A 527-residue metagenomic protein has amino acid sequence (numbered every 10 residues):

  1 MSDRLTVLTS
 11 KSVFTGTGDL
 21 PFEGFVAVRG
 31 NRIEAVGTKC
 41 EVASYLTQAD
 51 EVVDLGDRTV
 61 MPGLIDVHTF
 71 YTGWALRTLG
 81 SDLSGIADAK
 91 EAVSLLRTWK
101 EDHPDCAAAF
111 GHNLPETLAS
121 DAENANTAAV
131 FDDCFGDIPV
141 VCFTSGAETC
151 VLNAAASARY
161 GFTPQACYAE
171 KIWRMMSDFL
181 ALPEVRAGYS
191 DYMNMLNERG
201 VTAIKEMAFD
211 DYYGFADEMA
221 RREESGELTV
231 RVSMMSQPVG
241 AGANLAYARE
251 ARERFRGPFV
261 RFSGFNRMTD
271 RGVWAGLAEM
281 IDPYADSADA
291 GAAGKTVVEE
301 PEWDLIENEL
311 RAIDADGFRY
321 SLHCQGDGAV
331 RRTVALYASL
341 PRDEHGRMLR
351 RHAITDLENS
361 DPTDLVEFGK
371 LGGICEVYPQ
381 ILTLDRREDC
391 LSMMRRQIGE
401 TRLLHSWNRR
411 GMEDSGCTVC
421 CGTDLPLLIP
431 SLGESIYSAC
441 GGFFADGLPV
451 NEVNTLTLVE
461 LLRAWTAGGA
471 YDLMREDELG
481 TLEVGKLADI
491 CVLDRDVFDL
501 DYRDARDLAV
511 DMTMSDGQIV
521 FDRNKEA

Functional and structural regions predicted by a protein language model:
D3-T9, F14, G18-Y247, G272-D282 (+5 more regions): Divalent metal-binding segments
T9, R29-G30, T269, E483-K486 (+1 more regions): A cytosolic small-molecule/anion-sensing beta-strand core signal
E34-A35, M512, F521: A structural microfeature
F70, G257-L277, G373-T383: Non-cysteine beta-strand/loop elements that form the S-adenosyl-L-methionine
N153, G200, F262, R271 (+5 more regions): Conserved, mostly hydrophobic/aromatic
M176, R311-Y320, G328-H352, L357 (+3 more regions): His/Asp/Glu-enriched, well-ordered alpha-helical/loop segment that forms or immediately abuts the divalent-metal
R222-S225, E250-G257, R347, F368-K370: Acidic (Asp/Glu)-rich catalytic clusters
D522-A527: Glycine- and charge-enriched low-complexity intrinsically disordered segments
